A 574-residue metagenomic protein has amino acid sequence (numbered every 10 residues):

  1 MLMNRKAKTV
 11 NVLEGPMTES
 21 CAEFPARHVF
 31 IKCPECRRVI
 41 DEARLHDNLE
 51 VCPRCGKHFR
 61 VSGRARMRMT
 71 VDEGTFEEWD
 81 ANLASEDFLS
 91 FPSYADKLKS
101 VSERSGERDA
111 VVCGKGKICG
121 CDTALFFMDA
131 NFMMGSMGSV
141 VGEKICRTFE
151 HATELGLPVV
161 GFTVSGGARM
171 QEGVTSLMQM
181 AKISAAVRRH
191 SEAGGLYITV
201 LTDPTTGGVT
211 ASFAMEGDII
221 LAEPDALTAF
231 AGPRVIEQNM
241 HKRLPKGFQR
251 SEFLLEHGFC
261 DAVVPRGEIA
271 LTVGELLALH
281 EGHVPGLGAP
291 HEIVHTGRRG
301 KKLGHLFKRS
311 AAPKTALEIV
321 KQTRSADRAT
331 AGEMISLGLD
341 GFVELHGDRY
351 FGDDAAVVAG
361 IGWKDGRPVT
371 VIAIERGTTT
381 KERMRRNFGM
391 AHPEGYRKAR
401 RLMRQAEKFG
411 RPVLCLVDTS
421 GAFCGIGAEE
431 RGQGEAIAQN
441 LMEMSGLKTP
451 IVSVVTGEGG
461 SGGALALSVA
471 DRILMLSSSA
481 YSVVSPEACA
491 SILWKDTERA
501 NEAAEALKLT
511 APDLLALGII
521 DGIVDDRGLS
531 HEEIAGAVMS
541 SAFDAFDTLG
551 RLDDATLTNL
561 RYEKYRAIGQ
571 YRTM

Functional and structural regions predicted by a protein language model:
M1-I198, P204, E216, E223 (+3 more regions): Terminal-region recognition feature
T206-F213, A229, G463: Glycine-rich anion-binding loops of enzyme active sites
P224-A226, P233: Active-site pocket-lining/capping segments in soluble small-molecule metabolic enzymes
N239: Catalytic-face loop-and-helix region of soluble metabolic enzyme cores
